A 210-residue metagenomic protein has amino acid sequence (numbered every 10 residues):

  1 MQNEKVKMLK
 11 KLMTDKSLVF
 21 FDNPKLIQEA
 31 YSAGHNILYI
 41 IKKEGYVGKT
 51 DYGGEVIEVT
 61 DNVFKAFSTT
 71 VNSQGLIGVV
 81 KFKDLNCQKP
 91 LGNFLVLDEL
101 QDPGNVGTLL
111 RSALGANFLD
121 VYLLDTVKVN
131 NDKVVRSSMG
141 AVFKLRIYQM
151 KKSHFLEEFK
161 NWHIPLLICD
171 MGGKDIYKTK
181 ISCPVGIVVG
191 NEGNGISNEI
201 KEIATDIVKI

Functional and structural regions predicted by a protein language model:
M1-Y46, T126-K128: Boundary-proximal intrinsically disordered activation/regulatory segments immediately upstream of a helical core
P24-K25, K43-G48, F82-K83, M171-G173 (+1 more regions): Short, polar loop motifs at secondary-structure junctions
S32, Q88-G172: RNA substrate-binding interface of SAM-dependent RNA methyltransferases
T50-N62, G92, S182-G186, T205-D206: Active-site regions of enzymes building and remodeling cell-envelope glycoconjugates
G54-D84: Glycine/small-residue-rich loop that forms an oxyanion/phosphate-binding "nest" at active or ligand-binding sites
G78, S112-A116, V134-A141, S197-I210: Structured adenosyl-cofactor binding patch, chiefly the S-adenosyl-L-methionine
I168-I210: Active-site/ligand-binding-proximal alpha/beta "capping" segment
